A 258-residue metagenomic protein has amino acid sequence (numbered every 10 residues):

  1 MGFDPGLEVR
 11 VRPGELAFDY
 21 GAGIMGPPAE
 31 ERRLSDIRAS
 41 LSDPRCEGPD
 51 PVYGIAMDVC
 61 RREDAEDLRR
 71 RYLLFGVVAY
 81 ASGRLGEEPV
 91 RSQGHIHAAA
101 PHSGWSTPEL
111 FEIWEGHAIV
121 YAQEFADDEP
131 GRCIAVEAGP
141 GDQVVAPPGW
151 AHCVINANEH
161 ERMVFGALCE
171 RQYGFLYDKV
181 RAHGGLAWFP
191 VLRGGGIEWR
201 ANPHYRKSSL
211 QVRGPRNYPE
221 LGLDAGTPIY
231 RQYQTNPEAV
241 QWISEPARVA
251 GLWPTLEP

Functional and structural regions predicted by a protein language model:
M1-A138, N156-P258: Active-site region of the double-stranded beta-helix
I119, Q143-V144, P148-C153: Histidine-centered metal-chelating micro-motifs
